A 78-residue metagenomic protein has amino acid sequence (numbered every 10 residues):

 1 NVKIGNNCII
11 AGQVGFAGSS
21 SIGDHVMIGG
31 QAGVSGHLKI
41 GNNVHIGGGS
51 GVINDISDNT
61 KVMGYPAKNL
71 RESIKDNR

Functional and structural regions predicted by a protein language model:
N1-N69: Structural signal for interior beta-strand "rungs" in well-ordered beta-sheet cores of soluble enzyme domains
K68-N69, S73-R78: Long, leucine- and charge-enriched amphipathic alpha-helices that form heptad-repeat coiled-coil/leucine-zipper-like
